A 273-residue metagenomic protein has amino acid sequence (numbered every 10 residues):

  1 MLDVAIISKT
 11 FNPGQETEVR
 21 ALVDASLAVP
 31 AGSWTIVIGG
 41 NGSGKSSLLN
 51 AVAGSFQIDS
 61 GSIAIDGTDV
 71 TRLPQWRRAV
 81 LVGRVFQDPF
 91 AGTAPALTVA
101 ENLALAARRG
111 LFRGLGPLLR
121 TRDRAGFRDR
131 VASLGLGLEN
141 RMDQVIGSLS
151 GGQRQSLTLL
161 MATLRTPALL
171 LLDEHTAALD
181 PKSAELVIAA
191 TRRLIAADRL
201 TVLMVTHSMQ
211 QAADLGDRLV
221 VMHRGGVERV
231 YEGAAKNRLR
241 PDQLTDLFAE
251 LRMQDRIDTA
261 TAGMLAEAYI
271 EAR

Functional and structural regions predicted by a protein language model:
M1, T10-D24, P74: A short, flexible loop at the N-terminus of ABC-type nucleotide-binding domains that lies
Q15, D69-G83, D88-A91, R113-R120 (+1 more regions): ABC ATPase NBD coupling module
I38-G40: The feature captures the beta-strand-to-loop junction immediately N-terminal to the Walker
A53: Helix-to-loop junction immediately C-terminal to a conserved catalytic motif
G61-T68, Y231: Conserved ABC transporter NBD signature motif
A162-T163: ABC ATPase C-loop
T206-H207: H-loop/switch region of ABC-family ATPase nucleotide-binding domains
G226-E250: Conserved beta-strand-loop-alpha-helix hinge in the C-terminal portion of ABC ATPase nucleotide-binding domains
